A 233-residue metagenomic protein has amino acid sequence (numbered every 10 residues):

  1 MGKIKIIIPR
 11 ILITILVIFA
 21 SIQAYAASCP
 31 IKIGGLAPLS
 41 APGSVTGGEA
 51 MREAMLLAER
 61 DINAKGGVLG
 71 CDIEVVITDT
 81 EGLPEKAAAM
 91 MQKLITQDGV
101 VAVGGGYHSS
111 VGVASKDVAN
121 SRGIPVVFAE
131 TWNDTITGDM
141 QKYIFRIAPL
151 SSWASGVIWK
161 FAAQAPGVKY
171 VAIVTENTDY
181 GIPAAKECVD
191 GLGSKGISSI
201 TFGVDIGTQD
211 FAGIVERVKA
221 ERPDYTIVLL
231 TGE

Functional and structural regions predicted by a protein language model:
M1-K32: Short, low-complexity disordered leader/linker segments with a strong preference for bacterial N-terminal type II
Y25-L36, G67-D72, A163-K169: Immediate post-signal peptide segment of exported/extracytoplasmic ligand-binding proteins
S28, R52-V75, S194-G196: Signal peptide-proximal N-terminal region of secreted/periplasmic/extracellular or secretory-lumen proteins
C29-A50, G106-Y107, Y170-V174: Short beta-strand segments enriched in small/hydrophobic residues
V45-M51, K65-G138, V204-F211, T231-E233: Beta-alpha junction/loop-to-helix N-cap segments that form part of ligand/metal-binding clefts
E49, E53-R60, E85-T96, V101 (+10 more regions): Solvent-exposed, polar/charged alpha-helical surfaces in well-ordered, non-transmembrane soluble domains, broadly
D134-T135, K142-E233: Extracellular/periplasmic Venus flytrap/periplasmic-binding protein
